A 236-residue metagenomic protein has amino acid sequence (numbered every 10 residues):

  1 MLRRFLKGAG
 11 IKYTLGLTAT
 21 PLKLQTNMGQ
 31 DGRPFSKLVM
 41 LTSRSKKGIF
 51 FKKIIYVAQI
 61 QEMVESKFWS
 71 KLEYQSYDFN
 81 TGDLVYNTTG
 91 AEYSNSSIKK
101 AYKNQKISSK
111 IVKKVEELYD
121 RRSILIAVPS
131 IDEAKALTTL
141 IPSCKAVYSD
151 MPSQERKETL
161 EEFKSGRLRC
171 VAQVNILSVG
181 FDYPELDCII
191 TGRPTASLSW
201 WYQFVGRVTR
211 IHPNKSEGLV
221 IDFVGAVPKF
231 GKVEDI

Functional and structural regions predicted by a protein language model:
M1-Y74: Post-DEXD/H (motif II) to motif III coupling segment of the RecA-like Helicase ATP-binding lobe
G10-Y13, F51-K53, W69-L72, S143 (+2 more regions): Short glycine-/polar-rich loops that comprise or flank the Walker A/P-loop and associated switch/sensor motifs
I11, D120-R122, R167-L168: Short, high-confidence coil segments that cap the C-terminus of an alpha-helix and link into the following beta-strand
L17-P21, V128-S130, V174-I176, V224: A short beta-strand-to-loop transition that corresponds to the Sensor-1 phosphate-sensing loop of AAA+ P-loop ATPases
K52-L125: Conserved interdomain linker/interface between the two RecA-like ATPase lobes of SF2 helicase motors
K67, C170-I190, S197-S199, F204-P213: SF2 helicase motor core recognition
L125-A127, E133-L137, P142-V179: Conserved helicase ATPase core of P-loop NTP-dependent helicases/translocases
P194-Q203, R207-D235: Conserved segment of the helicase C-terminal RecA-like domain
